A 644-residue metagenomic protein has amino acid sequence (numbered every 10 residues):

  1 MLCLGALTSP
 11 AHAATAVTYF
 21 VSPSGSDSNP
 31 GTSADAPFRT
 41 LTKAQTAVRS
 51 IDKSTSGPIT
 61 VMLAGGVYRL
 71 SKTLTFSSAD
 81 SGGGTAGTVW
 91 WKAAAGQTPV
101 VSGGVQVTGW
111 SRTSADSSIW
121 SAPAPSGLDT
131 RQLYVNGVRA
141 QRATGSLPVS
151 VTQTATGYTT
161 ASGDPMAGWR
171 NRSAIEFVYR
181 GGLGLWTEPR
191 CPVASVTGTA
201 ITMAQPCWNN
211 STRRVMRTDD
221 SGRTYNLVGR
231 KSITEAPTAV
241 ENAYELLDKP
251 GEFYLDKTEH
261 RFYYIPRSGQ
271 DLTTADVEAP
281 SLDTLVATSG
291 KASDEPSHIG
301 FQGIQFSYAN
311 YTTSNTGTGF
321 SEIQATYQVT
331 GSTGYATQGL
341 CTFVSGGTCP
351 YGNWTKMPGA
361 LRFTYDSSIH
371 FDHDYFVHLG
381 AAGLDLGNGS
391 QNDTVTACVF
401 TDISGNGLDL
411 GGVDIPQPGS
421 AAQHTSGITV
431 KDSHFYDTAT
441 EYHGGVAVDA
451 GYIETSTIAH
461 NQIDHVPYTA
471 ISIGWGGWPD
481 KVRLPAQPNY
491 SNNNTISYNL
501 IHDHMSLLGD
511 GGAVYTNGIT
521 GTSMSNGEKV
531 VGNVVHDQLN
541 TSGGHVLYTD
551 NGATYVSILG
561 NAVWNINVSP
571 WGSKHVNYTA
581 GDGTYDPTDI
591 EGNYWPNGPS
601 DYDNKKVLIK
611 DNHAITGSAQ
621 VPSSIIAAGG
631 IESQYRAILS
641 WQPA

Functional and structural regions predicted by a protein language model:
M1-A14: Secretory targeting and sorting signals
V17, G57-I59, G66, K72 (+22 more regions): The right-handed parallel beta-helix/beta-solenoid scaffold, focusing on the short coil/turn and N-cap positions
F20-Y365, H370, P416-S420: Extracellular polysaccharide-degrading/modifying enzymes targeting complex plant/algal/animal polysaccharides
M62, R69, T75, W90-K92 (+19 more regions): Extracellular beta-strand solenoid repeats
K72-T73, D283, N310-T316, P358 (+11 more regions): Short glycine/acidic-rich loop motifs that flank beta-strands on beta-rich extracellular proteins
Q141, G145-L147, Y308-T312, L539-P643: Extracellular beta-rich repeat passengers
S297-Y308, G347-C349, S367-A381, S390-G405 (+7 more regions): Right-handed parallel beta-helix
S390, D414, E454, W475-G477 (+2 more regions): Active-site-proximal loop/turn and secondary-structure-junction residues that shape catalytic pockets, frequently
